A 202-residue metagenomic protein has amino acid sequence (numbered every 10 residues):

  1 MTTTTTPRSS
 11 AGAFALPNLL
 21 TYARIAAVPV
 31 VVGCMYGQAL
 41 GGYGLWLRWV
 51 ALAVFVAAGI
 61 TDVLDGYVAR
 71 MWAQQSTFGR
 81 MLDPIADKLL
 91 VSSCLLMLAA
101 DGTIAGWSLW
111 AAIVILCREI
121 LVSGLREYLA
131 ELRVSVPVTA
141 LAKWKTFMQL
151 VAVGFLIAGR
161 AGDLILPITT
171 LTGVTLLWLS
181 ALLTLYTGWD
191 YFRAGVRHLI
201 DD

Functional and structural regions predicted by a protein language model:
M1-D202: Alpha-helical transmembrane bundles and membrane-interface segments of multipass inner-membrane proteins
